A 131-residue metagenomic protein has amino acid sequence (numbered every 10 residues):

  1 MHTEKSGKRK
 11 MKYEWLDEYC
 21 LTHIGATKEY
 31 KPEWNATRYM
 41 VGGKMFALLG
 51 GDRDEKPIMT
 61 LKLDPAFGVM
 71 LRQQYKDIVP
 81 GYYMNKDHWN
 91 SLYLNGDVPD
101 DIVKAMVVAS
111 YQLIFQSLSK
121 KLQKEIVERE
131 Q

Functional and structural regions predicted by a protein language model:
M1-Q131: Charge-dense, helix-prone N-terminal extensions
